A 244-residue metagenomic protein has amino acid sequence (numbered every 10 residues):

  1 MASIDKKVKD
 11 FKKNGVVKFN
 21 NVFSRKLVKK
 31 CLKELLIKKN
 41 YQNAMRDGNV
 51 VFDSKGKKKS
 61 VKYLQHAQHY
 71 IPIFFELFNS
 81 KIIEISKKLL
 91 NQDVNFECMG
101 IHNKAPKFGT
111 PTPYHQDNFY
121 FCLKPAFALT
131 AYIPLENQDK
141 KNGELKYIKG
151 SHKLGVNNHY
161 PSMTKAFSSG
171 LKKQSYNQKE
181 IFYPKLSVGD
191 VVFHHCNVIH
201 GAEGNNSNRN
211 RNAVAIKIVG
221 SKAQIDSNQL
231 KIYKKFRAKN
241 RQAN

Functional and structural regions predicted by a protein language model:
A2-N14, N20-Y114, Y120-L123, Y160 (+1 more regions): Non-heme Fe(II)-dependent double-stranded beta-helix
S24-R25, I101-K104, F119, Q138 (+3 more regions): Short, solvent-exposed loop/turn segments at secondary-structure junctions
K30-L32, K38-Y41, M45-D53, E144 (+3 more regions): Non-heme Fe(II)/2-oxoglutarate
Y70-F74, Y176-F182, A202-E203: Active-site rim elements
M99-I101, A131-I133, V214-I218: A structural signal for short, well-ordered beta-strand segments
F108-Y183, A223-K231: Catalytic core of non-heme Fe(II) oxygenases with the double-stranded beta-helix
E180-F193: Short acidic-glycine-tyrosine-enriched beta hairpin
